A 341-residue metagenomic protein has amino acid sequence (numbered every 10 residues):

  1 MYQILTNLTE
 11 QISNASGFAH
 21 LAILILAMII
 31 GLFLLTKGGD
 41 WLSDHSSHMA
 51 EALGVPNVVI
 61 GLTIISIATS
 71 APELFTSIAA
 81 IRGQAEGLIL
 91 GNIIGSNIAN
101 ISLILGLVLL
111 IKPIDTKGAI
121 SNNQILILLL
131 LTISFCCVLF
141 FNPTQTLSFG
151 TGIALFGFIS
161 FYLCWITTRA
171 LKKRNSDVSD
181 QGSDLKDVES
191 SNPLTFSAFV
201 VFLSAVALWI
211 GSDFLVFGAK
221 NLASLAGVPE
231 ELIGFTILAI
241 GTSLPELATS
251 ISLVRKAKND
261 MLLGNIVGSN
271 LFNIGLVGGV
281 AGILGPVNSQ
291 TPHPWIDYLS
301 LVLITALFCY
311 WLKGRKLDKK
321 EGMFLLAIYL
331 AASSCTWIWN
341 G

Functional and structural regions predicted by a protein language model:
M1-G341: Hydrophobic alpha-helical segments, chiefly the membrane-spanning helices and signal/signal-anchor peptides
